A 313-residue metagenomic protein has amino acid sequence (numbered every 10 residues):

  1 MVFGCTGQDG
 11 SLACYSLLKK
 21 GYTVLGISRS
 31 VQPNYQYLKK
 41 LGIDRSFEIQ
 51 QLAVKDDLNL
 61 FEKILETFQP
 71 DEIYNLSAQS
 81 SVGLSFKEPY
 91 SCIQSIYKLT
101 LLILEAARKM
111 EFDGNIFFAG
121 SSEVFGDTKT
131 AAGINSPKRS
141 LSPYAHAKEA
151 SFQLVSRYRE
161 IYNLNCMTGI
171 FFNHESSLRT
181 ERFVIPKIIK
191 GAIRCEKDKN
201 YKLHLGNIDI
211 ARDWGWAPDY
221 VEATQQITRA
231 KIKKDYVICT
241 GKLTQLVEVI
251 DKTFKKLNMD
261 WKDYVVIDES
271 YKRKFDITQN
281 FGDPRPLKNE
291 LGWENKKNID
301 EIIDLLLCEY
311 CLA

Functional and structural regions predicted by a protein language model:
M1-H174, W293, K297, L306 (+1 more regions): N-terminal Rossmann-like NAD(P)+-binding domain of SDR-like oxidoreductases, especially those catalyzing
E88, A106, M110, G191-D198 (+3 more regions): Generic structural signal for alpha-helix termini and adjacent loop/cap motifs
K129-A131, P143, Q153-T228, K242-L243 (+1 more regions): NAD(P)-dependent short-chain dehydrogenase/reductase
A131-R139, I267-Y271, R285: Short glycine/proline- and charge-enriched loop/turn segments that cap or connect secondary-structure elements
I188, Q226-K272, P284: Mid/C-terminal beta-alpha module of Rossmann-like enzyme folds, strongest in SDR-family dehydrogenases/epimerases
A217, E269-E294, N298: Conserved C-terminal active-site "lid" loop/helix of NAD(P)H-dependent oxidoreductases that clamps the redox cofactor
Y220, T224, I238, V249 (+2 more regions): Non-catalytic, hydrophobic alpha-helical segments
